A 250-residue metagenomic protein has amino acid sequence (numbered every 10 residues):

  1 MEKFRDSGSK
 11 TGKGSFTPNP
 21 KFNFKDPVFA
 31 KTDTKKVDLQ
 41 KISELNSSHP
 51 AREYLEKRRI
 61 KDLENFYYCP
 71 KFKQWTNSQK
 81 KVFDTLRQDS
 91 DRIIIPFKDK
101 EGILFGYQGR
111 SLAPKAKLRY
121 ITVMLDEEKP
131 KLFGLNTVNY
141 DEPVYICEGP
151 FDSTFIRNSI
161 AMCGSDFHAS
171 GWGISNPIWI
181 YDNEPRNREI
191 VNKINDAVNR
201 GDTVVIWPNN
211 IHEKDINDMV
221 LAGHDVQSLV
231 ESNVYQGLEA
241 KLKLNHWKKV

Functional and structural regions predicted by a protein language model:
M1-G8, F66-W75, Q79, T85-S90 (+1 more regions): Short, small/acidic-rich helices and loops at N termini and domain boundaries of DNA replication/processing enzymes
M1-W75, S90, P114-I121, P185 (+2 more regions): Non-catalytic accessory segments of DNA primases and related replication-initiation nucleases
E56-K57, V123-L135, P208-K214, D218-A222: Short, exposed beta-strand "edge-strand" segments with a Pro/Gly-rich flavor and a Y/T-containing core
F66-Y68, D84, S159, D202-T203: Generic structural motif
W75-N176, I190-V191: Phosphate-handling DNA/RNA-contact segment within nucleic-acid enzymes
K100, K117, D141-V144, P150-V250: TOPRIM fold recognition
